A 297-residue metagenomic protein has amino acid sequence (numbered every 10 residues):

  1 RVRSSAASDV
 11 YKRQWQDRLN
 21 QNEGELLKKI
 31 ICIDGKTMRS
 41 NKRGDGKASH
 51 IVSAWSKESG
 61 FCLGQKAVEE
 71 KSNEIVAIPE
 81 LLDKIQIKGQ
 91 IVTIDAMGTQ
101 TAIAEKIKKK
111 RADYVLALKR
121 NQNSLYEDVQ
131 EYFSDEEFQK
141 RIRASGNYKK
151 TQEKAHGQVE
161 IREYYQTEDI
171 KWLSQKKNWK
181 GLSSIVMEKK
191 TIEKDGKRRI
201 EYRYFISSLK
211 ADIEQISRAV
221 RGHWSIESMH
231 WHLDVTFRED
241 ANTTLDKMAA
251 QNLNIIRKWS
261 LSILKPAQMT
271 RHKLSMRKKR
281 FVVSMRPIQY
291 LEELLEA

Functional and structural regions predicted by a protein language model:
R1-A7, Y11: Single conserved hydrophobic/aromatic residue that forms the stacking wall/gate of nucleotide- or nucleobase-binding
R13, R18-R111, K119: Polybasic low-complexity intrinsically disordered regions
D34, Y114, E227: Residue-level signature of catalytic and energy-coupling elements of molecular machines, predominantly ATP/GTP-dependent
D83, A112, S134, F138 (+2 more regions): Generic secondary-structure signature for well-ordered alpha-helical cores
K119-R221: An anionic, glycine-rich sequence signature occurring as long contiguous blocks
I142, L233-A297: A short, flexible helix-boundary coil/loop motif
I185-L264: A C-terminal functional module that forms or caps the active site or interfaces directly with catalytic machinery
